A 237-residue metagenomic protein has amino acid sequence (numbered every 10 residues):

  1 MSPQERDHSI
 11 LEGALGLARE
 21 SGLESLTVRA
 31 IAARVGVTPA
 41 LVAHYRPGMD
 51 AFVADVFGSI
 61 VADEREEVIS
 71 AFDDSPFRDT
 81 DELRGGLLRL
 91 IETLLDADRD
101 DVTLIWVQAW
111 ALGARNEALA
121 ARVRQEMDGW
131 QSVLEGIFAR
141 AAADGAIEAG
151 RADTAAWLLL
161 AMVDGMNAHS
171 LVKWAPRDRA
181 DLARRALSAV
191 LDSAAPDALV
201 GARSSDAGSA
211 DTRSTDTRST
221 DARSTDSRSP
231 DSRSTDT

Functional and structural regions predicted by a protein language model:
R6-S9, G16-D55: Helix-turn-helix
P47-A51, F77, A114-A118, S132 (+2 more regions): Residues in soluble alpha-helical coiled-coils and helical-bundle/repeat scaffolds
D55, V68-T103, A155-L159: Hydrophobic alpha-helical connector segments
G58-R65: Short, basic, alpha-helical segments at the C-terminal edge of helix-turn-helix-like DNA-binding modules
E66, D98-V107, E117-A143, T154: Amphipathic alpha-helical packing segments from all-alpha helical-bundle domains
R89-A97, L104-R115, A189-V190: Helix-loop "lid/cap" segments that line or gate small-molecule binding pockets
A120-R124, D128, A142-R203, T235-T237: Hydrophobic/aromatic-rich alpha-helical bundle segments in the mid-to-C-terminal region
S204-D236: Long, intrinsically disordered low-complexity tandem-repeat segments
